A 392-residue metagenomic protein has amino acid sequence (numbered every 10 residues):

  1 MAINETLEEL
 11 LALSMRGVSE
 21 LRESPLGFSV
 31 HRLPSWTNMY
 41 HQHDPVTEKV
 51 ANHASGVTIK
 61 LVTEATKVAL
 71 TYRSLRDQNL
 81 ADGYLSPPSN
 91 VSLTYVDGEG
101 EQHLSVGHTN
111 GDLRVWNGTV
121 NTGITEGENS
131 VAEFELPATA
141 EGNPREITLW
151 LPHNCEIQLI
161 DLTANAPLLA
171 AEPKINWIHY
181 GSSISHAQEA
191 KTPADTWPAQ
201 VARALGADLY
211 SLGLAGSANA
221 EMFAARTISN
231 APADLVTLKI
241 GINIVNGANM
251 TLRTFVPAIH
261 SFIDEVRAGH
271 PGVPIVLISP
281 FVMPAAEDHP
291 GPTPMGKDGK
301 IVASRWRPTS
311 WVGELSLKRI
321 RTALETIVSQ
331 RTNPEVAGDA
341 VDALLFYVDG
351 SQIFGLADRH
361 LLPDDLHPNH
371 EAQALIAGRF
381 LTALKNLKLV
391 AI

Functional and structural regions predicted by a protein language model:
M1-N176, K297, K385-I392: N-terminal secretory targeting modules
L80-D82, A187-D195, S316-K318: Glycine- and acidic-residue-enriched helix-capping/strand-helix junction motifs
I147-P232: Serine-esterase "nucleophile elbow" of acetyl-processing enzymes
V201, A220-E265, P280-E287: Oxyanion-hole/transition-state-stabilizing segment in secreted/luminal serine hydrolases and related acyltransferases
H270-I275: A short helix->loop->beta-strand "cap" motif at the edges of active sites that frequently abuts
E287-V348, E371, L375: Substrate-gating cap/lid alpha-helix
L362-I392: Histidine-centered active-site loop/cap adjacent to the catalytic His in serine esterases/O-acetyl transfer systems
